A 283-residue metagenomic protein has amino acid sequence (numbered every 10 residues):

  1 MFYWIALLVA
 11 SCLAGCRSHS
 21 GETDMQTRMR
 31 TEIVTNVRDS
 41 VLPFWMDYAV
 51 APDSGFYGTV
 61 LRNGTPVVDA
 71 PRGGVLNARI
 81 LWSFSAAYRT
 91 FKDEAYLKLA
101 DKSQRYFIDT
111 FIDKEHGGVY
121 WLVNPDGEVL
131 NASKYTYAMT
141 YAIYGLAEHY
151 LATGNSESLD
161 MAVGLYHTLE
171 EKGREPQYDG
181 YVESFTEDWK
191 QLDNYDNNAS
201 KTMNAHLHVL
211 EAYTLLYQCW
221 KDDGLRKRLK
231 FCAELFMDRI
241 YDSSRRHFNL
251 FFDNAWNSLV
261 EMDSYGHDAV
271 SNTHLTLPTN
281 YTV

Functional and structural regions predicted by a protein language model:
M1-L7: Sec-dependent signal peptide recognition, specifically the positively charged N-region followed immediately by
A14-G15: C-terminal motif of bacterial Sec signal peptides marking the signal peptidase cleavage site
H19-G74, E94-K102, Y106, T110-V119 (+2 more regions): Low-complexity, Ser/Thr/Pro/Gly-enriched N-terminal "stalk/linker" regions
E22-R38, A87-D101, Y150-V163, Y217-K230: Structural helix-adjacent loops and short alpha-helical linkers that scaffold large soluble proteins
N36, Y166, G173-F185, A199-L275: Extended ligand-binding clefts on enzyme/binding-domain cores
S54-R72, H116-A138, G180-T202, R245-H267: Carbohydrate-binding/catalytic loop surfaces
P71-R89, K134-L151, K201-Y217, D263-L275: Well-ordered alpha-helical segments within folded domains of soluble proteins
H274-V283: Single conserved hydrophobic/aromatic residue that forms the stacking wall/gate of nucleotide- or nucleobase-binding
